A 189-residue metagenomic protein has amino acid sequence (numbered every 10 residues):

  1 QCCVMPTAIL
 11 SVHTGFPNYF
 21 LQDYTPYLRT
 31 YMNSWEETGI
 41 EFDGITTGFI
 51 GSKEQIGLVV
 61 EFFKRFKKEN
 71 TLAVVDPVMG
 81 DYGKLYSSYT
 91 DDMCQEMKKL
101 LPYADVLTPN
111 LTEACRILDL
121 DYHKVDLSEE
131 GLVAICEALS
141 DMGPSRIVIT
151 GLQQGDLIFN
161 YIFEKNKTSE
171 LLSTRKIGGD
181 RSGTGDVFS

Functional and structural regions predicted by a protein language model:
Q1-V75, M79-S87: Conserved N-terminal subdomain of the carbohydrate kinase-like
M5, L171-L172: Hydrophobic residues at beta-strand termini and immediately following loops that shape nucleotide-binding pockets
A8-L10, G51, M79-D81, E113 (+2 more regions): Glycine-rich beta-alpha junction loops
Y24-Y27, Y31, S52-V59, Y89 (+4 more regions): General structural feature for long, well-ordered alpha-helical segments within catalytic domains of soluble enzymes
G44, I147, G179-R181: Short glycine- and Lys/Arg-enriched binding-loop motifs that mark or flank ligand-binding interfaces
T46-I50, L152, T184-G185: Glycine-rich beta-strand-to-loop/alpha-helix junction loops that act as flexible
S88-E170: Conserved phosphate/ATP/ADP-binding segment of small-molecule kinases
R175-S189: Short glycine/threonine-rich catalytic loop with a Thr-x-Gly-x-Asp
